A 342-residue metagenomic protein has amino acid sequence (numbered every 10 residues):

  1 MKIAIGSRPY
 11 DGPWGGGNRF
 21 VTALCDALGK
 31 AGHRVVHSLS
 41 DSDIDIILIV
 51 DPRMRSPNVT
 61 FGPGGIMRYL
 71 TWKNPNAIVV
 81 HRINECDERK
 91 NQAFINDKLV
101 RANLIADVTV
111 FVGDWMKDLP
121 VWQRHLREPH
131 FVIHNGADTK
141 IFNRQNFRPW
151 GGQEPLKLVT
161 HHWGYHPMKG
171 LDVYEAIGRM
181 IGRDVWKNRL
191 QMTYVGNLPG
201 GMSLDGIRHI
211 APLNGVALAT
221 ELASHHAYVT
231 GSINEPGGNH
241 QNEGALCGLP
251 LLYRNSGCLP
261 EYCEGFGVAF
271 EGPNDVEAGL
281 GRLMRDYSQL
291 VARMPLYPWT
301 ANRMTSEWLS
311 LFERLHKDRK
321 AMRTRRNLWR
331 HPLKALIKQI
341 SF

Functional and structural regions predicted by a protein language model:
V36, S40-I105, W115: Extended catalytic core of nucleotide-activated donor transferases of GT-like folds
Q92-A93, G136-E154: Acidic anion/phosphate-binding donor-loop and adjacent secondary structure in glycosyltransferase catalytic cores
A93, L104-H130, A137-I141: A short, active-site helix/loop in glycosyltransferases that binds the activated sugar's phosphate group
R148-K169, E175-R179: Conserved donor-binding/catalytic core segment of Leloir-type glycosyltransferases
I233: Aromatic "clamp/platform" in nucleotide-sugar-dependent glycosyltransferases that forms part of the donor/acceptor
P250-Y253: Short hydrophobic beta-strand element within catalytic cores of glycosyltransferases and related nucleotide-activated
P260-R282: Change "using UDP/GDP/dTDP sugars" to "using nucleotide sugars
R285-K338: A charged, aromatic-enriched C-terminal amphipathic alpha-helix characteristic of glycosyltransferases across folds
